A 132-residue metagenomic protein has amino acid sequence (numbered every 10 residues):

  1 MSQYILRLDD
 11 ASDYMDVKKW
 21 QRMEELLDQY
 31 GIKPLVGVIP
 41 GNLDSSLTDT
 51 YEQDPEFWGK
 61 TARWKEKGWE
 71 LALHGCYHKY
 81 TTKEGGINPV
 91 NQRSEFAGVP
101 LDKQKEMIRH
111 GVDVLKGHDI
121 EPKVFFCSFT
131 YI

Functional and structural regions predicted by a protein language model:
M1-V124, Y131-I132: Catalytic alpha-helical scaffold of carbohydrate-active enzymes acting on polysaccharides/glycoconjugates
